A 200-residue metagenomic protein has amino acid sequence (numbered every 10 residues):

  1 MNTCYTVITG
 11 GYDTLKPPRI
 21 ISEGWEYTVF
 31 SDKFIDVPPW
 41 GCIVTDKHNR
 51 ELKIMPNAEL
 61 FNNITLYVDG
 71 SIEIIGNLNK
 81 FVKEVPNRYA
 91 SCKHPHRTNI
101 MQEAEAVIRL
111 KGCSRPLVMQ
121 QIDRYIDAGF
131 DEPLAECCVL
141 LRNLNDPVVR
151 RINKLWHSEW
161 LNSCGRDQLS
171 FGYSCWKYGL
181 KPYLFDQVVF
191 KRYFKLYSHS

Functional and structural regions predicted by a protein language model:
M1-R50, E59-I64, N162-R166, K177-L180 (+1 more regions): N-terminal anchoring/stem segment of glycosyltransferases
C4, Y27, N57, S71 (+3 more regions): A residue-level signal for conserved active-site and pocket-lining positions in enzyme catalytic cores
K16-P18, P56-E59, N77-V82: A short acidic, amphipathic alpha-helical/loop segment
E23, V68, A135-E136: Residues that flank catalytic or metal-binding motifs in active/ligand-binding sites
N62-E73: Short beta-strand-to-loop acidic/aromatic patch adjacent to the donor-nucleotide binding site
I74-R109: Conserved donor-nucleotide/metal-binding helix-loop-beta segment in metal-dependent transferases, i.e., the alpha-helix
C113-S200: Catalytic core and acceptor-binding pocket of nucleotide-sugar-dependent glycosyltransferases
